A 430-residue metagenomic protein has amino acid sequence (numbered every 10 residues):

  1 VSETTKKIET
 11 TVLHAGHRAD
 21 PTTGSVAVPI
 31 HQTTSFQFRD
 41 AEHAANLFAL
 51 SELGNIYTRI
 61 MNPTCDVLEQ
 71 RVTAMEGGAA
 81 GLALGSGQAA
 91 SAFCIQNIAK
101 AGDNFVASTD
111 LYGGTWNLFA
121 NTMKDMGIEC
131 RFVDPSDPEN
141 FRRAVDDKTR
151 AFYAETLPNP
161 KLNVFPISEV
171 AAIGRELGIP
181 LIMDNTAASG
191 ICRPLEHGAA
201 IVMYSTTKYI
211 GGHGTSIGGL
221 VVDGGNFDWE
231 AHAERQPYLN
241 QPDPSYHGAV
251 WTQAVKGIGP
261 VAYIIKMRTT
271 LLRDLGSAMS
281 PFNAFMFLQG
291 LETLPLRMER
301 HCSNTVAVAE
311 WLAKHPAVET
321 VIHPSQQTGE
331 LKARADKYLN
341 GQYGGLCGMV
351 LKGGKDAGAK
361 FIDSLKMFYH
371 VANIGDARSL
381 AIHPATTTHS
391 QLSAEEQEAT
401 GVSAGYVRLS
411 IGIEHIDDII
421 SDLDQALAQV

Functional and structural regions predicted by a protein language model:
V1-N55: N-terminal glycine-rich, Lys/His-bearing helix-loop that initiates the first secondary-structure elements of many
T4, V12-P21, A80-K314: Conserved PLP-enzyme active-site core in the AAT-like
D20, Q37-A41, D228-W229, L294 (+3 more regions): Short, acidic Gly/Pro/Ser/Thr-rich loop/turn segments
S35, D40-A92, G114-T122: Conserved N-terminal alpha-helix of the aminotransferase class I/II PLP-enzyme fold
A79, A120-N121, E129, D147-R150 (+3 more regions): PLP-dependent enzyme catalytic core of the Aspartate aminotransferase-like
F152, G219-V221, V321, C347 (+1 more regions): Well-ordered beta-strand positions enriched in small/hydrophobic/aromatic, beta-favoring residues
L275-A278, F282-A284, Q289, T293 (+3 more regions): Conserved small-domain helix->loop->beta segment predominantly found in fold-type I
